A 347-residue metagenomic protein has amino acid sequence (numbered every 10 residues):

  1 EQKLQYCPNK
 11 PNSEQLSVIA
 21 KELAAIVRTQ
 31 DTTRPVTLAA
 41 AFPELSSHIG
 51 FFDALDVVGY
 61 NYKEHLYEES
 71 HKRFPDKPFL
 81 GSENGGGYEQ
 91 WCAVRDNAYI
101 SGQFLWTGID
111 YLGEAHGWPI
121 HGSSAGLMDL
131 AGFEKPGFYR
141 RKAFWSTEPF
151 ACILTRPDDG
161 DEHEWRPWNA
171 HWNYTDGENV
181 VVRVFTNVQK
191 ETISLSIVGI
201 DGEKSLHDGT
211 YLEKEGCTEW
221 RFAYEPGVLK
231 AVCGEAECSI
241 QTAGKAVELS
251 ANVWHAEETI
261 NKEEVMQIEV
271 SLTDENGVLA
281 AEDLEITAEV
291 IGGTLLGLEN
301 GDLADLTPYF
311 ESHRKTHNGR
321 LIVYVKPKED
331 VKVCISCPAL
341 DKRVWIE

Functional and structural regions predicted by a protein language model:
Q2-A41, H48-G59, L66-E263, E275-N276: Substrate-binding clefts and catalytic carboxylate motifs of secreted carbohydrate-active enzymes
V27, P35, E299-H313: Acidic/polar low-complexity surface segments
Y211-E219, D305-I322: Aromatic sugar-binding surface patches on proteins that engage polysaccharides or sugar-phosphate polymers
E225-L229, M266, E329-V333: Exposed beta-strand face motif in extracellular beta-rich ectodomains
C233, L272, I335-C337: Conserved structural position at the C-terminal beta-strand of extracellular beta-sandwich adhesion modules
E235-E237, P338-V344: Short acidic/polar inter-strand loop motif in beta-rich domains
E248, E289-D305: Short aromatic-acidic-glycine turn motif
L321-E329: Extracellular/luminal low-complexity segments enriched in Ser/Thr/Pro
